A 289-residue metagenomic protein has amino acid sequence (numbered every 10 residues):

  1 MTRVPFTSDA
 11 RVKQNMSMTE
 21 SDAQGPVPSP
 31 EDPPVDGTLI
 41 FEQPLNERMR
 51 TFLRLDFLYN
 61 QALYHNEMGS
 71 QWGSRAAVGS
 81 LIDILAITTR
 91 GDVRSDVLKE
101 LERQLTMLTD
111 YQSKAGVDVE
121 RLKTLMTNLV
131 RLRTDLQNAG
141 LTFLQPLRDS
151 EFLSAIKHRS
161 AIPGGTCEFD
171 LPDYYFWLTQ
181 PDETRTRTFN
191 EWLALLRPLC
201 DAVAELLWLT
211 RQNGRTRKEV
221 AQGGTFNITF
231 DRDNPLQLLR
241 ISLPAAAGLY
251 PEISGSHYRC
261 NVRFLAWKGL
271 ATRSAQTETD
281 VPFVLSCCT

Functional and structural regions predicted by a protein language model:
T2-I40, P44: Eukaryotic low-complexity, non-globular regulatory regions
E31-V35, F57-E67, T106-D110, L178-Q180: Short, charged/polar, low-complexity loop and linker segments that flank or interrupt alpha-helical bundles
D36-K99: N-terminal ordered "arm"
F41, S70, R94, A115-V119 (+2 more regions): Alpha-helical rod/repeat scaffolding segments in eukaryotic adaptors/tethers and long-chain four-helix cytokines
E47-R50, R54-F57, Q61, A76-G79 (+7 more regions): Charged, amphipathic alpha-helical oligomerization/scaffolding segments
T89-F152: Hydrophobic/aromatic-rich structural module bridging two neighboring secondary-structure elements via a short loop
L132-L238: Charged, well-structured binding/catalytic surfaces in domain cores that contact anionic ligands
P235-T289: Extended, charged low-complexity segments that frequently continue into or abut oligomerization scaffolds
